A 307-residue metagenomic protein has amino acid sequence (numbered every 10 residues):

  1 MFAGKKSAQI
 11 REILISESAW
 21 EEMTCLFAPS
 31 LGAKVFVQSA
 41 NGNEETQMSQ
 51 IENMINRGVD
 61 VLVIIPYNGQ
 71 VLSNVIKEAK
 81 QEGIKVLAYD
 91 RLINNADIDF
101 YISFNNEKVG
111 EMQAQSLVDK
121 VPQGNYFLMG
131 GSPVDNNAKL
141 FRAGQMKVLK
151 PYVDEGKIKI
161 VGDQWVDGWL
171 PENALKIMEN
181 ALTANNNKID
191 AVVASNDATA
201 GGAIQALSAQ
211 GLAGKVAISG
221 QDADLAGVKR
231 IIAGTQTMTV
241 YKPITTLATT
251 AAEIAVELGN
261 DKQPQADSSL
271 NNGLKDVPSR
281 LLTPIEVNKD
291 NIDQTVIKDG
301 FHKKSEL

Functional and structural regions predicted by a protein language model:
M1-F2, L274: Short aromatic-glycine motifs in intrinsically disordered, low-complexity regions
A3-F27: Long C-terminal interaction/binding lobes of large macromolecular proteins
A28-L307: A residue-level marker of the well-folded mature domains of exported/periplasmic proteins
